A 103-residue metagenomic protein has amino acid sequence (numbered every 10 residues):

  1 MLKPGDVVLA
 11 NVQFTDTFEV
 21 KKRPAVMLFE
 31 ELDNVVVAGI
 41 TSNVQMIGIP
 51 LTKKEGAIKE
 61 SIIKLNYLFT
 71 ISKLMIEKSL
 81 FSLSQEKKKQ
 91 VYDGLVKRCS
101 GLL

Functional and structural regions predicted by a protein language model:
Q13-T17: Short, charged beta-turn/beta-strand-edge "cap" motif at the junction between a beta-strand and an adjacent loop
F18-K22, M27-E55: Compact nucleic-acid interaction/catalytic patches
E55-L103: C-terminal terminal-subdomain/extension
